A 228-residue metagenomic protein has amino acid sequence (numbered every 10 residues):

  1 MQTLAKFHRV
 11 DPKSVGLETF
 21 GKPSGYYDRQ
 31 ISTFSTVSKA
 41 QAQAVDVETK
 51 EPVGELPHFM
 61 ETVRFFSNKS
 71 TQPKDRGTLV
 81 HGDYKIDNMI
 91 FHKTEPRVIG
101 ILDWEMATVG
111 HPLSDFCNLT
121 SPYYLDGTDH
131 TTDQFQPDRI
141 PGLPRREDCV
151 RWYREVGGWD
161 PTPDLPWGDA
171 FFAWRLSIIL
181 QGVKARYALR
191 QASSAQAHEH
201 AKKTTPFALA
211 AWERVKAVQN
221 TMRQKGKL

Functional and structural regions predicted by a protein language model:
M1-H58, R64, S70-T78, M106-G110 (+2 more regions): A cross-family kinase active-site recognition segment
K22, D160-F172: All-alpha amphipathic helical-bundle segments outside canonical DNA-binding/catalytic cores that form hydrophobic
L79-H81, I86: Catalytic-loop of the protein kinase fold
M89-F91: Hydrophobic residue at the +6 position relative to the catalytic HRD Asp in the kinase catalytic loop
K93-R97: Active-site beta-strand-loop-beta-strand hairpin of nuclease catalytic cores that positions key catalytic residues
G100-D103: Pre-DFG segment of protein kinase catalytic domains
S114-G157, F172-R190: Active-site activation/catalytic loop segments of kinase-like enzymes and analogous catalytic loops in related
G182, R186-L228: Regulatory N- and C-terminal appendages and interdomain linkers associated with kinase/kinase-like NTP transferase
